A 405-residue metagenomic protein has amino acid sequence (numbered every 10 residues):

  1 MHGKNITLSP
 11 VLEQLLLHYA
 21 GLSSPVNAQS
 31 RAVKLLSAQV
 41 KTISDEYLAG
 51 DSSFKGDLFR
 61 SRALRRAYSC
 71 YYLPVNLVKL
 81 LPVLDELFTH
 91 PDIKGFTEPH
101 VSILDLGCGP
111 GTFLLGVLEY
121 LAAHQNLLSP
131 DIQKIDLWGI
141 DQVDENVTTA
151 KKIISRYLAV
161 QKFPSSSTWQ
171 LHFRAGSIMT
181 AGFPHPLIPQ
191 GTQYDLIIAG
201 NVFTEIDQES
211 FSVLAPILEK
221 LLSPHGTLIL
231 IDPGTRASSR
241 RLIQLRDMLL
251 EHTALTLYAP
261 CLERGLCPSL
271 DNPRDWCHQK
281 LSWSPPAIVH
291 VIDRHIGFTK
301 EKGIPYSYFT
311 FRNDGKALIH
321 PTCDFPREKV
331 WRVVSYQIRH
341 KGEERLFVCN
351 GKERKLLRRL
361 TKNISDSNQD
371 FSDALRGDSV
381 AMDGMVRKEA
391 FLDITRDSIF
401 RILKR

Functional and structural regions predicted by a protein language model:
M1-F54: N-terminal auxiliary segments of SAM/dcSAM-dependent transferases
F54-P91: Class I SAM-dependent methyltransferase Rossmann-like catalytic core, especially the SAM/SAH-binding loop
P110-P130: Conserved SAM-binding loop of SAM-dependent methyltransferases across substrates and taxa, primarily the Class I
T148-L187: S-adenosyl-L-methionine
Y194-E209: A short SAM/SAH-binding and catalytic strip from SAM-dependent methyltransferases
S212-P224: A short glycine-rich, Lys/Arg-flanked "PGG" loop and its adjoining helix->strand segment in the class I
H225-D232: Conserved beta-strand signature within the Rossmann-like core of class I S-adenosyl-L-methionine
V291-R405: C-terminal lobe and adjacent flexible extensions of AdoMet/dcAdoMet transferase-like proteins
